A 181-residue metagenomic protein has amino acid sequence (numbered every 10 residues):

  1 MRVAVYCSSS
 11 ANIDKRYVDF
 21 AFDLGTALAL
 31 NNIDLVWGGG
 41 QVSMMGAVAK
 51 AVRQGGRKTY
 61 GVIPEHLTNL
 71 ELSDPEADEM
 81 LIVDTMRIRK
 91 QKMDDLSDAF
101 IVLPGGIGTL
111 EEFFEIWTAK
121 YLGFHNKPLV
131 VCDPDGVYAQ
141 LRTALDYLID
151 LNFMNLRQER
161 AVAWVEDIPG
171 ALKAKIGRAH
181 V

Functional and structural regions predicted by a protein language model:
M1-L96, P134-A174: A cross-family phosphate/adenosyl-ligand binding-site feature
I88-G123, V130: Active-site/ligand-binding-proximal alpha/beta "capping" segment
L122-Q140: Short, positively charged, low-complexity/disordered linker segments
A179-V181: Conserved small/polar residues in nucleotide/adenosyl-binding loops
